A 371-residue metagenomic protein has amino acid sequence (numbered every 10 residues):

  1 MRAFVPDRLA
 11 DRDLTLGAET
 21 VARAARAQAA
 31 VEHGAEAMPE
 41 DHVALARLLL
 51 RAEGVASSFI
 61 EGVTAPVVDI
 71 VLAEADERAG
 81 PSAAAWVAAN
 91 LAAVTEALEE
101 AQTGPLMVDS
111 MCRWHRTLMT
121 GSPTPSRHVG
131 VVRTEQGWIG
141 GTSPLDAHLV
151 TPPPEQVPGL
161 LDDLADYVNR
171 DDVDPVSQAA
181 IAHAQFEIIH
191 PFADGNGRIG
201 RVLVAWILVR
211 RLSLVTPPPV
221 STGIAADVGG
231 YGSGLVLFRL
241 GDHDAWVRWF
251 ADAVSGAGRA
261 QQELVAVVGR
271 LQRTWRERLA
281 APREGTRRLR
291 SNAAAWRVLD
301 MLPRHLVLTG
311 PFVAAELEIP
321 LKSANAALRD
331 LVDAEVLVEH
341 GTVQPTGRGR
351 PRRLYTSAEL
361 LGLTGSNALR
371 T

Functional and structural regions predicted by a protein language model:
M1-T371: FIC/Doc superfamily catalytic core
